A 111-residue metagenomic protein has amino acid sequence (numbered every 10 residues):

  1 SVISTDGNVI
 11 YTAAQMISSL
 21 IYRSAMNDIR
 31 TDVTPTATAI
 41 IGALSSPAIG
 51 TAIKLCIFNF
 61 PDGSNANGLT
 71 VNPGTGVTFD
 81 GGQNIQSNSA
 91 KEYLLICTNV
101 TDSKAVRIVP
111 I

Functional and structural regions predicted by a protein language model:
S1-P73, Q83-I85, L95-I111: Exposed extracellular interaction/assembly regions and N-terminal maturation sites
T75-T78: Short, solvent-exposed loop/linker segments at beta-strand-coil boundaries, enriched for Pro/Gly and Ser/Thr
K91-Y93: Short strand-edge motifs at loop-to-beta-strand transitions and within beta-strands of extracellular beta-rich domains
